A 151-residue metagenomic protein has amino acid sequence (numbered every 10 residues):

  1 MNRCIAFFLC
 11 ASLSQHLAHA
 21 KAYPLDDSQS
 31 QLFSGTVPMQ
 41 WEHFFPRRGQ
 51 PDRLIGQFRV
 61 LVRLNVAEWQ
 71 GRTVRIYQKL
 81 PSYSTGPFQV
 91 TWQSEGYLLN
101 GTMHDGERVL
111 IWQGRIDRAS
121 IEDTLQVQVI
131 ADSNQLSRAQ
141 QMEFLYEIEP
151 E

Functional and structural regions predicted by a protein language model:
M1-C10: Sec-dependent signal peptide recognition, specifically the positively charged N-region followed immediately by
N2, E107-V109, Q126: Generic, low-specificity signal for short hydrophobic/alpha-helical stretches with a mild N-terminal bias, encompassing
L13-L17: N-terminal signal peptide c-region/cleavage motif recognized by signal peptidases
A18-S84, I116-Q135, A139-E151: N-terminal small/polar-rich segments of proteins
V66-W112: Mid-chain, structured segments of secreted extracytoplasmic proteins
